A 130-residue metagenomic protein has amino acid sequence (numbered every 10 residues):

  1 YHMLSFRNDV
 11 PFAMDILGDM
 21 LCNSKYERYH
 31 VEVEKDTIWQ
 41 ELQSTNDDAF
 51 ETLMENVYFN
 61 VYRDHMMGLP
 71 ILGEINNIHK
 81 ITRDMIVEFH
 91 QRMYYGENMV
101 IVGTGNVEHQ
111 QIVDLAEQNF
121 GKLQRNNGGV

Functional and structural regions predicted by a protein language model:
Y1-G129: Charge-rich, well-structured scaffold segments of protease-associated domains
